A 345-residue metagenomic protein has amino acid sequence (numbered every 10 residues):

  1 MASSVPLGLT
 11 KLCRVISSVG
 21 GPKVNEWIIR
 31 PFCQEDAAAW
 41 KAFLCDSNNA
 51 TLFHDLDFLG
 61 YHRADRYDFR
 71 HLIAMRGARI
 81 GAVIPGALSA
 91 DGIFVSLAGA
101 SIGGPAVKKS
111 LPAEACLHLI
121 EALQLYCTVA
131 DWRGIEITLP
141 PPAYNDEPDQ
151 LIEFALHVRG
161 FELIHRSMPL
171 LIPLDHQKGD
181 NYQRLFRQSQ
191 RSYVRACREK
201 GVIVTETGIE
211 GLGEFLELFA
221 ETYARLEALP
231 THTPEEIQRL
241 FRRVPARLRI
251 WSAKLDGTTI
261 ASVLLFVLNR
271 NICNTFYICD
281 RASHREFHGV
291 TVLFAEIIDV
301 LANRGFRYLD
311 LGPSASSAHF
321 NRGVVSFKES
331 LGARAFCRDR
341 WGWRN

Functional and structural regions predicted by a protein language model:
A2-S4, L9-V24, A87-L88, E153-G179 (+1 more regions): Active-site/acyl-donor-binding loops of N-acyltransferases
W27-G77, G81-I93, P141-H165, L174-H284: A conserved beta-strand-loop-helix scaffold within acyl/acetyltransferase catalytic domains
Y67-F69, V129-W132, N303-F306: Short, high-confidence coil segments that cap the C-terminus of an alpha-helix and link into the following beta-strand
M75-G86, A100, A106-L125, I237-N345: Aromatic (often tryptophan-rich) hydrophobic motifs at membrane interfaces
A90-G104: Conserved acyl-donor/pantetheine-binding loop and adjacent beta-alpha core of acyl/acetyltransferases and related
G92-S96, C127-I135, F161-H165: Short, flexible active-site-proximal loops enriched in glycine and acidic residues
G103, R133-I135, R166-L170, K200: Generic beta-strand structural signal
I137-L139, L311: Conserved beta-strand positions
